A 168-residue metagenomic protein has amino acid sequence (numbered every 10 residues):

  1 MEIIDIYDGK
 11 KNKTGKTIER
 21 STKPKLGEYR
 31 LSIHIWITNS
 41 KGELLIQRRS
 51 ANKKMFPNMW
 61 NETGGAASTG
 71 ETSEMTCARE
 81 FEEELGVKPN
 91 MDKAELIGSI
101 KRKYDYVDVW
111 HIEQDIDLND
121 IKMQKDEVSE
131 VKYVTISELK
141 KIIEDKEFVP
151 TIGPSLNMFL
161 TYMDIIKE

Functional and structural regions predicted by a protein language model:
M1-H34, T38-S40: Acidic, metal-coordinating catalytic segment for phosphate/diphosphate chemistry, firing primarily on the Nudix
K10, N39-G42, S50, E113-L118 (+1 more regions): Short loop segments at secondary-structure junctions
R20-P24, E95-K101: Short, solvent-exposed loop/turn elements at beta->coil junctions and helix N-caps that rim active or binding pockets
T22-K25, K53-F56, S129: A short local loop/turn or secondary-structure capping micro-motif enriched for an aromatic residue
S32-G64: A glycine-rich, hydrophobic loop/mini-helix early in the fold
L45-I46, E62-E95: The catalytic Nudix box helix
P57-N58, G98-E168: Nudix hydrolase/Nudix homology domain
